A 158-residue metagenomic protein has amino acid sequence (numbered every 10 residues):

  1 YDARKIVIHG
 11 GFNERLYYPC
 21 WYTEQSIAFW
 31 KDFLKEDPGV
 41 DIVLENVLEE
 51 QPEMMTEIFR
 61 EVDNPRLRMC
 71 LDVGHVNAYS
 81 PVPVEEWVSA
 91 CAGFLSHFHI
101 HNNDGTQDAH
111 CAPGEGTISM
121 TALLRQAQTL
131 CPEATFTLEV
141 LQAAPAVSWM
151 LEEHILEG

Functional and structural regions predicted by a protein language model:
Y1-Y17, V43: Active-site groove signature of glycoside hydrolases
D2-R4, A28-D32, P38, P52-L71 (+1 more regions): Histidine-acidic metal/acid-base catalytic patches
V7, S26, V43-E50: Catalytic beta/alpha-barrel core
G10-G11, N46-V47, V140-L141: Short, well-ordered beta-to-alpha junction loops that form the rim of enzyme active sites and present histidine/acidic
R15-F33: Active-site cleft segment of glycoside hydrolase catalytic domains centered on the general acid/base Glu
P19, L44-L48, N77: Short, surface-exposed loop/turn motifs that are enriched in glycine and acidic residues and include a nearby proline
W21, N46, C111, E115: Short, surface-exposed alpha-helical recognition segments that flank or form part of ligand/macromolecule-binding
